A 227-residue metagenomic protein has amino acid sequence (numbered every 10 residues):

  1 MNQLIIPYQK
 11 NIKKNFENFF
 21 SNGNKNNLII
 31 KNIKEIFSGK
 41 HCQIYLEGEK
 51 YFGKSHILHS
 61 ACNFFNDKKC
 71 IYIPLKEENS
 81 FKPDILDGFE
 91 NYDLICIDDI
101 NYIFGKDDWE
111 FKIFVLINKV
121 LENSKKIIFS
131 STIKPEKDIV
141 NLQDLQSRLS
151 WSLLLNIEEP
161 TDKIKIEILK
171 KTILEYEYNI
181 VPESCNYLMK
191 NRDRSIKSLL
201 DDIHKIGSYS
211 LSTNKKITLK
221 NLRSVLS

Functional and structural regions predicted by a protein language model:
M1-E35, K40, L211-S227: A short, basic N-terminal segment
K40-H59: Walker A/P-loop nucleotide-binding motif
N66-L94, I103-F104: AAA+/P-loop NTPase substrate/partner-engagement loops
G88-K112, L116, N123-T132: Conserved P-loop NTPase "ATPase switch" module shared by AAA+ and STAND
P135-S150: Short regulatory helix/loop adjacent to the ATP-binding pocket of P-loop NTPases
K137, S152-I164: Conserved AAA+ ATPase "SRH/arginine-finger" region at the nucleotide-binding site
N179-R192: Short conserved motifs of the RecA-like P-loop NTPase core
R192-I206: The conserved phosphate-sensing helix
